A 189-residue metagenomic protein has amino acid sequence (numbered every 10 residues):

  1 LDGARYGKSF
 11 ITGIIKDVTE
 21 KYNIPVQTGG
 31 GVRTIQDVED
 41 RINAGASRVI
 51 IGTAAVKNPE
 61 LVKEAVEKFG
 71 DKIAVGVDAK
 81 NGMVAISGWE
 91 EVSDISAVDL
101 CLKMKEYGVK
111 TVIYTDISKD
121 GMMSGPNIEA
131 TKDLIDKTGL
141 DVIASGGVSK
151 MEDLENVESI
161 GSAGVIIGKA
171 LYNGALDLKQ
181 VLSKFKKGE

Functional and structural regions predicted by a protein language model:
L1-I14, T53, I113-S124: Glycine-rich, proline-tolerant flexible connector loops at the mouths of alpha/beta enzymes
G3, V32, D40-L61, D116-S118 (+2 more regions): Glycine-rich phosphate-binding active-site loops on the catalytic face of alpha/beta enzymes
S9-K16, P59, E90-D99, S124-D133: Charged helix-capping and loop-helix junction motifs
I14, Y22-R48, E129-G164: Catalytic cores of alpha/beta
I15-E20, I42, V62-E67, L102-K105 (+3 more regions): Surface-exposed amphipathic alpha-helices with a cationic face
I24, D71, G139-D141, S183-K186: Short acidic, glycine/proline-enriched helix-loop-strand junctions
A46-D120: Conserved anion-binding
N81-V92, M122-G125, E129, D133 (+3 more regions): Active-site-adjacent loop and "lid" segments of alpha/beta metabolic enzymes
